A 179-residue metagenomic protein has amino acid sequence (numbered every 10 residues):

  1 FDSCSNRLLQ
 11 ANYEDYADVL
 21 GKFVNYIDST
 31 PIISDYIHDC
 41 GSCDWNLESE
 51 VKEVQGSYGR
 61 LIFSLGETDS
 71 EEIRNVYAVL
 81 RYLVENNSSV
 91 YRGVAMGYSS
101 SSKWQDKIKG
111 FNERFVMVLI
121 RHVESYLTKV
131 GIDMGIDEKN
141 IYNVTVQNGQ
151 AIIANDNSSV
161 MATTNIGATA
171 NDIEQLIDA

Functional and structural regions predicted by a protein language model:
F1-K129: Charged interaction/catalytic cores of defense and host-pathogen modules
K129-D178: Long, low-complexity intrinsically disordered regions enriched in small/polar and proline/glycine residues
